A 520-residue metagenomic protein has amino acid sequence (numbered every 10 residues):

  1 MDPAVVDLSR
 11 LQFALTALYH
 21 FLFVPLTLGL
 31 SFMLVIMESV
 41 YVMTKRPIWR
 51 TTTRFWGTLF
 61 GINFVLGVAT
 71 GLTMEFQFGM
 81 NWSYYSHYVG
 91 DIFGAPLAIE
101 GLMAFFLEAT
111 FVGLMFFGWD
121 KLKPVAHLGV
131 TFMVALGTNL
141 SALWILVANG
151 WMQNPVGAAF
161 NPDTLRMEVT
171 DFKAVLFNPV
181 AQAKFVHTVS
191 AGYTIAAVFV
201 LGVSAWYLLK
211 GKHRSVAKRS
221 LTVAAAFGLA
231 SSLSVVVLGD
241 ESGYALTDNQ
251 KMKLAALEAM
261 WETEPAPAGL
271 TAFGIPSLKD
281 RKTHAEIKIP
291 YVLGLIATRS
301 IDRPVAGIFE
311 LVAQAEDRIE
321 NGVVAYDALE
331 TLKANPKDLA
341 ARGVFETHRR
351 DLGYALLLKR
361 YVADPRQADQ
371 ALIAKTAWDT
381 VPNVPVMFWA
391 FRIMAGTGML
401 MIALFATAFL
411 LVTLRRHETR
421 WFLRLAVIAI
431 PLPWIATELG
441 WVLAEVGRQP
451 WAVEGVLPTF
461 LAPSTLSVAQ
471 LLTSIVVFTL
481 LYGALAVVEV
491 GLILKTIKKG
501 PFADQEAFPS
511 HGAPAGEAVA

Functional and structural regions predicted by a protein language model:
M1-L18, K45-T52, F76-A98, G150-V186 (+5 more regions): Membrane-interface interhelical loops and short amphipathic "cap" helices that link adjacent transmembrane segments
V24-M33, M103-F111, G192-G202, I393-F409 (+1 more regions): Hydrophobic alpha-helical transmembrane segments
T44-I62, Y88-G94, A98, G118-L136 (+2 more regions): Membrane-interfacial loop-to-helix junctions in multi-pass inner-membrane proteins
G61-T70, F132-P155, G228-G239, E346 (+1 more regions): Hydrophobic alpha-helical membrane-insertion segments
N63-M133, G150, V446-Q449: Membrane-interface helix-loop-helix modules in multi-pass inner-membrane proteins
V112-K121, A126-F132, L143-M152, L176-K253 (+2 more regions): Internal alpha-helical transmembrane segments
W144, A148, A230-K337: Aromatic-rich transmembrane-lumenal/periplasmic boundary elements in polytopic membrane proteins
D379-W441, A469-I497: C-terminal substrate/ligand-recognition segments
